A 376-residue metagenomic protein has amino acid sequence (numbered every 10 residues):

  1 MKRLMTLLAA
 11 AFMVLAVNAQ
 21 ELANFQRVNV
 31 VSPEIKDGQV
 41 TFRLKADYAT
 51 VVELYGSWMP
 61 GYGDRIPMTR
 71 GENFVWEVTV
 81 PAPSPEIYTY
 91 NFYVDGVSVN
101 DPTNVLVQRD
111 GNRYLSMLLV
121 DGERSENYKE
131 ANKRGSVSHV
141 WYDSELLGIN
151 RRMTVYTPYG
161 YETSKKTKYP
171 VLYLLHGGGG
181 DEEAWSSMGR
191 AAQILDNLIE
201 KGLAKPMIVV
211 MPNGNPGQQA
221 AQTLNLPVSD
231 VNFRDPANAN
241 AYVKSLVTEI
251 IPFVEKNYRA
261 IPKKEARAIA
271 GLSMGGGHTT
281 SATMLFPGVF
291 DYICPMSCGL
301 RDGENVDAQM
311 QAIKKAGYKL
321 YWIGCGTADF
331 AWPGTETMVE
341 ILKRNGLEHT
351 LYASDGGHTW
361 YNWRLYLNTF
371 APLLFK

Functional and structural regions predicted by a protein language model:
K2-L8: Sec-dependent signal peptide recognition, specifically the positively charged N-region followed immediately by
L8-A9, T157: A periodicity- and composition-biased signal for non-globular, repetitive helical segments
A10-N18: Hydrophobic h-region of N-terminal signal peptides that target proteins for export in Gram-negative bacteria
E21-L22, S32-R65, T69-K376: Non-catalytic cap/lid and distal C-terminal segments of serine-dependent acyl enzymes
F25-R27: Short, solvent-exposed loop/edge segments of extracellular or virion-exposed proteins
